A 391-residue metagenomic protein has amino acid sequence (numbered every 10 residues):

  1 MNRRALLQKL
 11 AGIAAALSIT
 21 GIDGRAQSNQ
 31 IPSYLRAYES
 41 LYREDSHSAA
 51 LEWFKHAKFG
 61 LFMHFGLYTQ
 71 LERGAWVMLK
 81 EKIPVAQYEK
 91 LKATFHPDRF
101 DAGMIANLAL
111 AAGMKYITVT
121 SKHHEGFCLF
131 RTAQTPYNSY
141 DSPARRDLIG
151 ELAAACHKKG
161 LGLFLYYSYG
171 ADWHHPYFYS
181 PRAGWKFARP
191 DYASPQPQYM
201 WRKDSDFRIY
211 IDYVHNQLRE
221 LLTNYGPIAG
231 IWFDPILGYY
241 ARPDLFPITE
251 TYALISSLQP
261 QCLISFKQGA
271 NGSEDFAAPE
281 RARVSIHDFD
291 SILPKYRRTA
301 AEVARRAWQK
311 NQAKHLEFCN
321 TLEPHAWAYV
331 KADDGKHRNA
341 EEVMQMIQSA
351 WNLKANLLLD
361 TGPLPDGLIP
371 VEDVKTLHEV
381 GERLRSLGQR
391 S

Functional and structural regions predicted by a protein language model:
A5-R25: N-terminal export signals
Q27-S391: Mature catalytic domains of secreted/periplasmic carbohydrate-active enzymes
